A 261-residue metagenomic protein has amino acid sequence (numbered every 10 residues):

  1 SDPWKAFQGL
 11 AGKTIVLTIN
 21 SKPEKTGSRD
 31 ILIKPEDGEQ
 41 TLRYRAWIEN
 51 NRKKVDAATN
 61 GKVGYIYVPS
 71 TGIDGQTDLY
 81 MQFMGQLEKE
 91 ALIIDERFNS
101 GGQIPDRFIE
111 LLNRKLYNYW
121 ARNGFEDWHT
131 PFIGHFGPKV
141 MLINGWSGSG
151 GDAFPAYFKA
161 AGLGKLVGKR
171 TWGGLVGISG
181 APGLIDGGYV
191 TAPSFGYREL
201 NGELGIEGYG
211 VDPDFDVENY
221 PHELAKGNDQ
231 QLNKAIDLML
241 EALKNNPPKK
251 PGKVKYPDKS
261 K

Functional and structural regions predicted by a protein language model:
S1-I185, L224-N228, D237-N245: Cleft-lining beta-strand/loop regions that shape enzyme active-site pockets
W47-N51, M81-F83, E207-D212, P251-V254: Short intrinsically disordered coil segments
K53-K54, S147-S149, L184-D216: Metal-dependent DNA phosphodiester-chemistry modules and their immediately adjacent helices/loops in DNA-processing
Y117, W128-H129, V190, D214-D216 (+3 more regions): Short, intrinsically disordered/low-complexity patches at protein termini and at juxtamembrane boundaries
E207, H222-K226, Q230, D237-K261: Conserved functional hotspot residues or short segments at active or partner-binding sites across diverse domains
D216-H222: Flexible glycine/proline-enriched surface loops and loop-helix/loop-strand junctions
